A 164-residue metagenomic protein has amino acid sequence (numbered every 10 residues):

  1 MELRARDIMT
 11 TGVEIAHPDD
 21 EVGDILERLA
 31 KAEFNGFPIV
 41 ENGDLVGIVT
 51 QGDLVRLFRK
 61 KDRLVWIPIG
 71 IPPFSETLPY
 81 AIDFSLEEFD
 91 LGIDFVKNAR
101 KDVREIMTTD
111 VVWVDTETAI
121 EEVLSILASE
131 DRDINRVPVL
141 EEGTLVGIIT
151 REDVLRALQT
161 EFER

Functional and structural regions predicted by a protein language model:
M1-L3, T77-F84, F89, E163: Haloarchaeal acidic low-complexity proteome signature biased toward cell-envelope/secretome components but also
E2-V13, K101-V111: Bateman (tandem CBS) regulatory domains
D7, H17, E21, D53-L54 (+1 more regions): Histidine- and aromatic-rich ligand-binding microenvironments
A16-E33, V40, F58, D94-F95 (+3 more regions): The conserved cystathionine-beta-synthase
L29, F37-D53, L127-E130, V137-D153: A glycine-centered beta-loop-beta connector
V55-I71, V154-R164: A short, polar/charged loop-to-alpha-helix boundary motif
L64-P79, T116, I148, R164: Short, solvent-exposed cationic patches
Y80-V112: Alpha-helix-centered segments that form part of catalytic cores
